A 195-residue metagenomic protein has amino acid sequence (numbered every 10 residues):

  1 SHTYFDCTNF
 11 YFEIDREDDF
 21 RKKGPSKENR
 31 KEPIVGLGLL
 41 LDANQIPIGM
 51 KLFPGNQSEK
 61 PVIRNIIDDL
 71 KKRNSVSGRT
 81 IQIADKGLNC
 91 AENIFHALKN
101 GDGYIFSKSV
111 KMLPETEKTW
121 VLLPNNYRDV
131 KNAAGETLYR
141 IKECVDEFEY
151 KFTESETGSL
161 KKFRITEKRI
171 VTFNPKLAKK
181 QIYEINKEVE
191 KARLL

Functional and structural regions predicted by a protein language model:
S1-L195: Anion-binding and metal-coordination hotspots
